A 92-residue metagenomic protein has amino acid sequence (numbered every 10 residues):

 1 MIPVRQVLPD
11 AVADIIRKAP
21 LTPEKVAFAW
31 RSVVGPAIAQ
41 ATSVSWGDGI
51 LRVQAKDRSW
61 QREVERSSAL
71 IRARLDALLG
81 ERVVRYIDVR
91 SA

Functional and structural regions predicted by a protein language model:
M1-S32, S43-D48, A69, L79-A92: N-terminal presequence-like segments and adjacent domain-start helices
G35-Q40: Short amphipathic beta-strand starts and helix->beta connectors
D48-S68, R90: A short interface-forming secondary-structure element
